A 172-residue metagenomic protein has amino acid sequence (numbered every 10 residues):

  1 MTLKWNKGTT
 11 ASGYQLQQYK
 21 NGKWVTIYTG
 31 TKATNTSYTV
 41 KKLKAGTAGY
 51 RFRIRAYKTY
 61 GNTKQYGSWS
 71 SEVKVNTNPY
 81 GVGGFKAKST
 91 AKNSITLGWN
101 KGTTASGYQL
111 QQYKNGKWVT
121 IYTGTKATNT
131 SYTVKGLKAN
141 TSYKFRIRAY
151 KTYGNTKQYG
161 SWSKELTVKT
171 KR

Functional and structural regions predicted by a protein language model:
M1-T9, K64-T103, K157-R172: Pro/Thr/Ser/Gly-rich low-complexity, intrinsically disordered linker/stalk tracts
T2, G13, N35-S37, K92-T96 (+3 more regions): A generic structural signal for beta-strand entry/edge sites
W5, L16, V40, F52-I54 (+5 more regions): An aromatic-rich alpha-helical recognition segment common to small helix-rich domains
N6-K20, G102-K114: Solvent-exposed loop/turn segments flanking beta-strands in beta-repeat/beta-sandwich domains
S12, T36, Y50, S68-S71 (+3 more regions): Residues that flank catalytic or metal-binding motifs in active/ligand-binding sites
G13, W24-T26, T59-T63, G107 (+2 more regions): Short loop/beta submotifs within extracellular cysteine-rich repeat domains
Q18-G46, Q109-K138: Recognizes extended acidic, P/S/T-rich segments that occur within or adjacent to Ig-like beta-sandwich modules
L43-G61, L137-G154: Beta-strand-rich modules
